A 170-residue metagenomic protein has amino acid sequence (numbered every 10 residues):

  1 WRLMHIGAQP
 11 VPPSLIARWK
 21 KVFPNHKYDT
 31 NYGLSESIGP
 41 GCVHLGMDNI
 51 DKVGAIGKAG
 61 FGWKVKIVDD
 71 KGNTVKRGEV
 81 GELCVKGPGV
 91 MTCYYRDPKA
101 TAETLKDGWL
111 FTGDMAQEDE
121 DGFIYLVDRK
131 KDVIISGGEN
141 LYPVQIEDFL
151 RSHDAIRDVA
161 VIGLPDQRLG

Functional and structural regions predicted by a protein language model:
W1-D51, K58-K64, T74: Gly/Ser/Thr-rich phosphate-binding loop
H5, V68-D69, R77, T112 (+2 more regions): Hydrophobic alpha-helical segments, especially N-terminal targeting/anchoring helices
R18, K71, G87, T92-R96 (+2 more regions): AMP-binding/adenylate-forming catalytic core of the ANL superfamily
N31, T112, L126: Generic enzyme active-site microenvironment
G57, K76-G78, T92-R96: Active-site glycine/GP-rich loop and adjacent strand/helix microenvironment that borders small-molecule binding pockets
G62-W63, D107, T112-G113, R157: Short loop/turn microsegments at loop-to-beta-strand junctions
K66-C84, E120-D121: Conserved beta-loop-beta connector loops within the AMP-binding
